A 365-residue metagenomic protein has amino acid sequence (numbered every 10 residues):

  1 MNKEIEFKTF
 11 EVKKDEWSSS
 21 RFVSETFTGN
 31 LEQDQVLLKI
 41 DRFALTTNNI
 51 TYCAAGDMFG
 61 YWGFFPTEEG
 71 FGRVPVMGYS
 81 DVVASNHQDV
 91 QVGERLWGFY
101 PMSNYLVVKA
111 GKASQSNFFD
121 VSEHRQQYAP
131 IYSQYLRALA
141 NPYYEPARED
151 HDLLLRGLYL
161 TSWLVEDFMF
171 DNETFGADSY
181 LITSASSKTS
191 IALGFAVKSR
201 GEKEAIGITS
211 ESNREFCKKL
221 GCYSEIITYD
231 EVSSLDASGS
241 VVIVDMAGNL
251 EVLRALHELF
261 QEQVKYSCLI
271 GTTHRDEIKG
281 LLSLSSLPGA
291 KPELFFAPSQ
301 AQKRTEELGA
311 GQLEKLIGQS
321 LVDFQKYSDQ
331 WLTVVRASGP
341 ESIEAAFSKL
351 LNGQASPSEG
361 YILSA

Functional and structural regions predicted by a protein language model:
K13-R42: A short N-terminal beta-strand-loop micro-motif at the entrance of redox/enzyme domains
L31-F43, D57-V107, K112: Glycine-rich beta-strand-centered segment in the early N-terminal region that forms part of a ligand/cofactor-binding
F99-D178: NAD(P)H dinucleotide-binding glycine-rich loop of Rossmann-like/cofactor-binding domains, especially the beta1-alpha1
S190-I191: N-terminal Rossmann-fold NAD(P) dinucleotide-binding loop
K198-L253: Adenosine-nucleotide cofactor-binding segment
S224-S233, A297, V334-G339: Short acidic-hydrophobic, aromatic-tinged amphipathic segments that line or gate anion-handling sites
A255-K326: Glycine-rich phosphate-binding loop and adjacent beta-alpha segment of Rossmann(oid) nucleotide-cofactor-binding
A301-A365: C-terminal hydrophobic helical "lid"/dimerization subdomain of Rossmann-like NAD(P)H-dependent oxidoreductases
